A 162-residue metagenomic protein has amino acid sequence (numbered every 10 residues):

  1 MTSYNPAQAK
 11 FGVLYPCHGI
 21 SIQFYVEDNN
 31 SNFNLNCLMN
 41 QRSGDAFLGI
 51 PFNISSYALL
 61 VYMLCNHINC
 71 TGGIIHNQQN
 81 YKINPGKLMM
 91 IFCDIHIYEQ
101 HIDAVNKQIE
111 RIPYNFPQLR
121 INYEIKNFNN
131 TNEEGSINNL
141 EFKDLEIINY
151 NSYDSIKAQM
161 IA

Functional and structural regions predicted by a protein language model:
M1-A162: Terminal, non-catalytic protein-protein interaction segments that mediate quaternary/complex assembly
